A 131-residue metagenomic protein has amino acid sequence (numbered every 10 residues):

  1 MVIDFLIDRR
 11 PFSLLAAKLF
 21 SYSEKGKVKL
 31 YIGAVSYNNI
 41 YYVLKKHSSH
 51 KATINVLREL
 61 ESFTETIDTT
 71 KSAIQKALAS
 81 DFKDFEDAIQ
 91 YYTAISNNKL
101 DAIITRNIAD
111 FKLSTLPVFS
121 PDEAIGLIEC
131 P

Functional and structural regions predicted by a protein language model:
M1-I32, K45-A52, L113, I125-P131: Short, well-structured N-terminal submotif of metal-dependent ribonuclease cores
V2, N39-I40, K76: A general alpha-helix detector
L14, E65-I108: Active-site neighborhoods of divalent-metal-dependent phosphate/nucleic-acid chemistry enzymes
A17-S21, L57, Y91: Short amphipathic alpha-helical segments and helix-helix/interface helices
A34-Y37: Short, conserved active-site loops that position catalytic residues or coordinate cofactors/metal ions across diverse
Y42-D68: Helix-adjacent hinge/juxtasegments
I95-P131: Acidic, PIN/NYN-like endoribonuclease modules and their adjacent C-terminal/linker elements
